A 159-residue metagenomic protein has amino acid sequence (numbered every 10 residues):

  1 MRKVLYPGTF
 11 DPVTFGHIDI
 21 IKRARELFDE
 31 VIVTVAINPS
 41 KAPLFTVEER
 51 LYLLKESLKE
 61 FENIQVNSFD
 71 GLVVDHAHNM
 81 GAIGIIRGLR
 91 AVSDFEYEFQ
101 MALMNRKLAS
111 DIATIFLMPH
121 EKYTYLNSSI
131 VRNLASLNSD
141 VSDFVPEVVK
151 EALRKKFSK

Functional and structural regions predicted by a protein language model:
M1-K159: Nucleotidyltransferase catalytic core that binds NTPs
